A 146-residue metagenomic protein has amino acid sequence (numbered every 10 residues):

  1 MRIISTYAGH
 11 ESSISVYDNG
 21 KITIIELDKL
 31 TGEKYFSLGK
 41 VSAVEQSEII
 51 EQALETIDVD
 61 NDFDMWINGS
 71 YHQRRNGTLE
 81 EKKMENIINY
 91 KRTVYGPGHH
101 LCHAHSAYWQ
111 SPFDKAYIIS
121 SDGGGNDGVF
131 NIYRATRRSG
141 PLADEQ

Functional and structural regions predicted by a protein language model:
M1-Q146: Short acidic/glycine-rich loops and adjacent helix/strand connectors that line catalytic pockets where negatively
